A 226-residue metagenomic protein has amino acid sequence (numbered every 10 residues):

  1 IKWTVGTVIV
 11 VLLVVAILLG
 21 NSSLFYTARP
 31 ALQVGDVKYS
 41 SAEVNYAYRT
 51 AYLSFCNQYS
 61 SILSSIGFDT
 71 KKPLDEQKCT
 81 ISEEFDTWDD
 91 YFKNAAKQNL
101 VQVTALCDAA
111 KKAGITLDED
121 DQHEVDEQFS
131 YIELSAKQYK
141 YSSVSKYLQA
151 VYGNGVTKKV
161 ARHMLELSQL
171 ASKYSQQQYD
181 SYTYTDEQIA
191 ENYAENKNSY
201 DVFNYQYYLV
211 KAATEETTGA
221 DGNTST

Functional and structural regions predicted by a protein language model:
K2-R29, D36, E76-T226: Peptidyl-prolyl cis-trans isomerase
L24-D86: N-terminal, intrinsically disordered, polar/charged segments of Gram-positive cell-envelope systems that serve as
